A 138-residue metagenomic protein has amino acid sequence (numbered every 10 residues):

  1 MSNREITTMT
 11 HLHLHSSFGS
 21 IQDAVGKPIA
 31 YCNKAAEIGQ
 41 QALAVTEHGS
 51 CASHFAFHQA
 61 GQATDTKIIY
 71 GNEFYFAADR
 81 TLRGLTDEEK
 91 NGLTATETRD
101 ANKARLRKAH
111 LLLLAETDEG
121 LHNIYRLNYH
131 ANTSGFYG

Functional and structural regions predicted by a protein language model:
M1-G138: Phosphodiester-processing cores and adjacent nucleic acid-binding clamps
